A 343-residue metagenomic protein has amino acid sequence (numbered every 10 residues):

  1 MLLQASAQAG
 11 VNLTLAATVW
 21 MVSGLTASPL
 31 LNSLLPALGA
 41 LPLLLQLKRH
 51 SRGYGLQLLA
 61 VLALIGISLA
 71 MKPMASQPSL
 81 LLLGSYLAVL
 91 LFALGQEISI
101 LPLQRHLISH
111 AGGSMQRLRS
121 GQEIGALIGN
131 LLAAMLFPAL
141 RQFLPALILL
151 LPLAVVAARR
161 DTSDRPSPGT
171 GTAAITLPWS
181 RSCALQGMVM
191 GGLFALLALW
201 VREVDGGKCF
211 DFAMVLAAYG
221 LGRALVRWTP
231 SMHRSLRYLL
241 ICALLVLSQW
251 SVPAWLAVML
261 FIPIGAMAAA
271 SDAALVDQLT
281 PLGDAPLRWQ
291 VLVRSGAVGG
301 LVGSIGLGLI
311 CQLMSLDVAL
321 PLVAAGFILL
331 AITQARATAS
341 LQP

Functional and structural regions predicted by a protein language model:
M1-P42, G171-Y219: Helix-loop boundary and gating motifs at the non-cytosolic
L3-L15, L38-L47, G84-F137, Q186-M190 (+1 more regions): Substrate-agnostic recognition of the 12-TM MFS/MFS-like secondary transporter fold
L41-A75: Conserved MFS/SLC helix-loop-helix module at the cytosolic interface between two early adjacent transmembrane helices
P42-L56, R223-L236, C311-Q312: Helix-to-loop junctions at the C-terminal end of transmembrane segments in multipass secondary transporters
V61-S79, L240-P253: C-terminal ends and interior cores of transmembrane alpha-helices in multi-pass membrane transporters/permeases
L83-V89, A93, L118-T162, A213 (+3 more regions): Hydrophobic alpha-helical transmembrane segments
A157-A174: Flexible cytoplasmic inter-helical loops of multi-pass small-molecule transporters
S235-D272: C-terminal transmembrane helical hairpin of 12-TM major facilitator-type secondary transporters
